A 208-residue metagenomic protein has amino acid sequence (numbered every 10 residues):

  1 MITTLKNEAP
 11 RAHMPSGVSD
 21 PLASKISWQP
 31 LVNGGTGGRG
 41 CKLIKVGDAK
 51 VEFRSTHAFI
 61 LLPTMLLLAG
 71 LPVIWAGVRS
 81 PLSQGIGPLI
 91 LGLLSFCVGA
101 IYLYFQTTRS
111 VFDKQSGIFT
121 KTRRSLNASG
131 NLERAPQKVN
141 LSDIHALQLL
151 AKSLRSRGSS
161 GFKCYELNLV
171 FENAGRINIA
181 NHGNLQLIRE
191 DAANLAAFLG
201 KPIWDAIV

Functional and structural regions predicted by a protein language model:
I2-D48: Short, charged cytosolic
K6, N33-G35, T120-L187, A206-I207: Non-transmembrane, membrane-adjacent beta-strand/coil modules in membrane-associated proteins and peripheral
G38-R54, D113, R155-G161: Short, ordered beta-strand-loop transition motifs
L43-I44, F53, G99-D143: Conserved beta-hairpin
D48-V111, I177: Alpha-helical transmembrane spans
V51-F53, A69-P72, S110-F112, F119 (+2 more regions): Short, structured motif recognition centered on aromatic/hydrophobic residues
L62-L66, G130-R134, R189-D191: A short, polar/proline- and glycine-enriched secondary-structure boundary/capping micro-motif
N184-V208: Cytosol-/stroma-facing membrane-proximal "stalk/adaptor" domains immediately downstream of transmembrane anchors
